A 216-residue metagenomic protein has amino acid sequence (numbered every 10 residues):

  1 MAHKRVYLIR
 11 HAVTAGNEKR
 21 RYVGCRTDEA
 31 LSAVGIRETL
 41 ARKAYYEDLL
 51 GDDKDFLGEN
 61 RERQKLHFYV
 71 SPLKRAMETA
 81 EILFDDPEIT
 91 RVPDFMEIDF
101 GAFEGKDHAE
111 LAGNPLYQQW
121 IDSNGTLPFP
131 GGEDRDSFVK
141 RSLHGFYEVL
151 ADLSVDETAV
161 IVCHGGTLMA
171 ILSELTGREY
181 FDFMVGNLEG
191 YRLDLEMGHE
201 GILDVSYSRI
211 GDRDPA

Functional and structural regions predicted by a protein language model:
K4, R10-P87: Active-site-proximal alpha-helix that buttresses catalytic centers in soluble enzyme cores
V6, L66, V155-G165: Generic beta-sheet signal
T14, T167-L168: Short active-site segment of divalent metal-dependent hydrolases/proteases that encodes the spacing between
V70-S71, K140, V162-C163: Short beta-strand scaffold positions
I82, A170-E174: Active-site signature of alpha/beta-hydrolase-fold catalytic machinery across serine- and Asp/Cys-nucleophile hydrolases
L83-L143, M184: Phosphate-handling substructures
E179-L203: Domain-level recognition of soluble alpha/beta enzyme cores, biased toward histidine phosphatases/phosphomutases
S206-A216: Acidic, His/Gly-rich catalytic cores of divalent-metal-dependent hydrolytic chemistry
